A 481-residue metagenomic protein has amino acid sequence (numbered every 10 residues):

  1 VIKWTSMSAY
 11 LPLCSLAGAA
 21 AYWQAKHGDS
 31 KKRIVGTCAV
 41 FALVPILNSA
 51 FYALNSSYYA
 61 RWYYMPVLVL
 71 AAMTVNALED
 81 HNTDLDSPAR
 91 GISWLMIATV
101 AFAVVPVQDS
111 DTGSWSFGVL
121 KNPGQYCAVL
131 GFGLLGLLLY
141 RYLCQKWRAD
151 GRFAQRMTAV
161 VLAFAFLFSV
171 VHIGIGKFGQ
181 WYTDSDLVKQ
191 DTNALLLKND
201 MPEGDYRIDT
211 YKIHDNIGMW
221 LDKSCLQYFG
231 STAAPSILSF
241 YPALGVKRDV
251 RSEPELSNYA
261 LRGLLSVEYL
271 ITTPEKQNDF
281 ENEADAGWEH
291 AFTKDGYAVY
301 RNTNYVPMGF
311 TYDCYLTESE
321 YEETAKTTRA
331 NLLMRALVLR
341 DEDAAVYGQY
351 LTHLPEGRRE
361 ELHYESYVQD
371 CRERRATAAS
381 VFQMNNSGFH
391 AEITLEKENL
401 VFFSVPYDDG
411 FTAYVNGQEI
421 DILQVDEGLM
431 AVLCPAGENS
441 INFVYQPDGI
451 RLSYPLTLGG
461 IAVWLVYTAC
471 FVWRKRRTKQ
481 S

Functional and structural regions predicted by a protein language model:
V1-A25, V67, N122-L137, N258: Alpha-helical transmembrane segments at the extracellular/periplasmic loop-to-helix junctions of multi-pass membrane
V1-I34, Y58, I208-K212, D222 (+1 more regions): Small-residue-enriched transmembrane helix-hairpin modules in multi-pass membrane proteins
K31-Q190, E438-S481: Contiguous transmembrane helix-bundle modules in multi-pass membrane proteins
Y64-T74, T99, N282-E322, G437: C-terminal, active-site-flanking charged/polar segments
F164-D184, L197-V267, Y305-D370, D408 (+1 more regions): Extracytoplasmic/lumenal acceptor-recognition loop(s) of multi-pass membrane glycoenzymes
R248-F292: Periplasmic/luminal catalytic loop of GT-C fold multi-pass membrane glycosyltransferases that transfer sugars from
L351-S481: Active-site-proximal, structured, solvent-exposed surfaces of multi-pass membrane proteins that position macromolecular
